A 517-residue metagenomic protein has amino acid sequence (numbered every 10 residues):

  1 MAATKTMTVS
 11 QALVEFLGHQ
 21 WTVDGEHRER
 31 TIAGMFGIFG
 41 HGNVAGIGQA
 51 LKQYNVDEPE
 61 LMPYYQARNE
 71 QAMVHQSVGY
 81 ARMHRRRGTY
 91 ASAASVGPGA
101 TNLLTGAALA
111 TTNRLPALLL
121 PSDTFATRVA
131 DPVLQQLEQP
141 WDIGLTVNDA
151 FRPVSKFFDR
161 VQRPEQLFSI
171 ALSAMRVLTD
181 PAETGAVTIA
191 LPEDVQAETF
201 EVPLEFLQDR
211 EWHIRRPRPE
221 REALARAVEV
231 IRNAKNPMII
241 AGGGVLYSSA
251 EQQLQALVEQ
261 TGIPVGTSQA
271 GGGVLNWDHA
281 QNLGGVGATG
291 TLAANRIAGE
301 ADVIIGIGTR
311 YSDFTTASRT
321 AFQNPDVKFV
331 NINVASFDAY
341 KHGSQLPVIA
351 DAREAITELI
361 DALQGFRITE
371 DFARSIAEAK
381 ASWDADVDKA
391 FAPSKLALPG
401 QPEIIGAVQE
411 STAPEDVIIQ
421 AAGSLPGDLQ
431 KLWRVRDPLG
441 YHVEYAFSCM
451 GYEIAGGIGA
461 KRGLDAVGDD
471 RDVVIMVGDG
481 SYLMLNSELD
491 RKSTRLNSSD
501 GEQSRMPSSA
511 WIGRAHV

Functional and structural regions predicted by a protein language model:
M1, Q162-E165, P203, E229 (+2 more regions): Phosphate/pyrophosphate-binding active-site segments
A3, E193-P219, R226: Aromatic-enriched
A3-T112: N-terminal cofactor/phosphate-binding cores enriched in small/glycine residues, especially glycine-rich loops such as
S10-I32, Y80-R87, V177-E183, A223-M238 (+4 more regions): Glycine-rich phosphate/diphosphate-binding loops that line cofactor/substrate pockets in enzymes
M35-I47, K380-V467: Active-site diphosphate/adenylate-binding microenvironment
G79-M83, G243-V330, V435-V467, L483-S487: Glycine-rich, anion-gripping cofactor-binding loops and their flanking helix/strand elements in enzyme active sites
R82-S95, G99-P121, D149-E205, V230 (+3 more regions): Structural signature of the thiamine diphosphate
R128-W141, N295, E300, A339-Y340 (+6 more regions): Thiamine diphosphate
